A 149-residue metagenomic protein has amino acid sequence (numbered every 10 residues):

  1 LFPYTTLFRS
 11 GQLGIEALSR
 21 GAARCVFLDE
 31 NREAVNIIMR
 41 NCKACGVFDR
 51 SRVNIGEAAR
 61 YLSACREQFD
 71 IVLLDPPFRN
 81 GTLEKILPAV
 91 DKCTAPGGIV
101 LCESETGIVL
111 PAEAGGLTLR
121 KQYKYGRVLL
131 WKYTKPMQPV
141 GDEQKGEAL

Functional and structural regions predicted by a protein language model:
L1-L7: Short, small-residue-biased leader/transition segments that mark boundaries at the very start of proteins
F8-L149: Class I S-adenosyl-L-methionine-dependent methyltransferase catalytic core
